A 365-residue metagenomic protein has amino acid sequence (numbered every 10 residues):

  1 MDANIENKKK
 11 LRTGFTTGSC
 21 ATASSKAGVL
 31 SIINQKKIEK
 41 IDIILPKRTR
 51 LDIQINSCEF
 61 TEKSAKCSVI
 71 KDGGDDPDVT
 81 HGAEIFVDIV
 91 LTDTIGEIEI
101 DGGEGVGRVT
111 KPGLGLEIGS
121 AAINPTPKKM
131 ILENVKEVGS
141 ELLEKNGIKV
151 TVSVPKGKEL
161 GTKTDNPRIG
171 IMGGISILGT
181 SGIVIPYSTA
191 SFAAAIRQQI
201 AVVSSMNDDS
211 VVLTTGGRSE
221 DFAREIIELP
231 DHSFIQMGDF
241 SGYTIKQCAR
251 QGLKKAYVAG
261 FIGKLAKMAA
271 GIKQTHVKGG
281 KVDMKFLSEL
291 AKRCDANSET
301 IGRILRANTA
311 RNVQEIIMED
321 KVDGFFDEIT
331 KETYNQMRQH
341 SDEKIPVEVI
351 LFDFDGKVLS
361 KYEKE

Functional and structural regions predicted by a protein language model:
M1-K163, P167-I169: Generic N-terminal targeting/processing segments that precede catalytic cores or assembly contacts
M1-S19, S31, Q35-I38, E141 (+1 more regions): N-terminal charge/polar-biased segments
D2, R12, I169-I175, T180-Q199 (+2 more regions): A structural signal for small-residue-enriched, beta-sheet-centric alpha/beta enzyme cores and oligomeric scaffold folds
C20-A23, A27, Y243, Q247 (+1 more regions): Residues within well-formed alpha-helices
G28, P127, I131-L142, Q199 (+3 more regions): Hydrophobic, Leu/Ile/Phe/Ala-enriched alpha-helical segments that form helix-helix packing faces
E84-F86, I226-P230, Y362-E365: Surface-exposed flexible segments
E159, E220, V358: Flexible, glycine-rich phosphate/dinucleotide-binding loops and adjacent beta-alpha linkers at cofactor/substrate
